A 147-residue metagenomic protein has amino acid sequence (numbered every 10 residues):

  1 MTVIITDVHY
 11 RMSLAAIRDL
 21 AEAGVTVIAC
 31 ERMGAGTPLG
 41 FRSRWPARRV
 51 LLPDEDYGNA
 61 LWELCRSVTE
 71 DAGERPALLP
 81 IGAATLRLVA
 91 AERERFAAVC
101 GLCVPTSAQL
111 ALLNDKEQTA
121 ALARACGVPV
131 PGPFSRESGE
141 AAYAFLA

Functional and structural regions predicted by a protein language model:
M1-P105, E140-Y143: ATP-binding N-terminal substructure of ATP-dependent carboxylate-amine bond-forming enzymes
L110-A147: Active-site nucleotide/adenylate-binding loops and adjacent lid/helix of ATP-dependent enzymes
